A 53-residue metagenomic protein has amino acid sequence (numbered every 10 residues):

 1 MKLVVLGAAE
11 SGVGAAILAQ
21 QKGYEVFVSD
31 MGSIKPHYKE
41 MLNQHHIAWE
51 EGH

Functional and structural regions predicted by a protein language model:
M1-H53: N-terminal leader/targeting and accessory segments in enzymes
